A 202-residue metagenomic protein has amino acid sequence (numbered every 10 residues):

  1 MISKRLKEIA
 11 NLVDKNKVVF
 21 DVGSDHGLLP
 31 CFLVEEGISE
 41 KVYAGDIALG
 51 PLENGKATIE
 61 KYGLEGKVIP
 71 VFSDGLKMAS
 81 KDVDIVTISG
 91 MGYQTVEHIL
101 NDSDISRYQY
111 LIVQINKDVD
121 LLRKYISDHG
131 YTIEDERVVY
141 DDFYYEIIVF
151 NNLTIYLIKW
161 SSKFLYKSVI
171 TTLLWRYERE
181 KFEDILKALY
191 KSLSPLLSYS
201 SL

Functional and structural regions predicted by a protein language model:
M1-N16, C31-F32: S-adenosyl-L-methionine
I2-K4, Q94-L202: Class I S-adenosyl-L-methionine
G23: Conserved S-adenosyl-L-methionine
G27: Glycine-rich SAM-binding Motif I of class I
K41-D46: Conserved SAM-binding motif I beta-strand of class I
E53-S80: S-adenosyl-L-methionine
V83-G90: Short SAM/SAH-binding signature in class I
